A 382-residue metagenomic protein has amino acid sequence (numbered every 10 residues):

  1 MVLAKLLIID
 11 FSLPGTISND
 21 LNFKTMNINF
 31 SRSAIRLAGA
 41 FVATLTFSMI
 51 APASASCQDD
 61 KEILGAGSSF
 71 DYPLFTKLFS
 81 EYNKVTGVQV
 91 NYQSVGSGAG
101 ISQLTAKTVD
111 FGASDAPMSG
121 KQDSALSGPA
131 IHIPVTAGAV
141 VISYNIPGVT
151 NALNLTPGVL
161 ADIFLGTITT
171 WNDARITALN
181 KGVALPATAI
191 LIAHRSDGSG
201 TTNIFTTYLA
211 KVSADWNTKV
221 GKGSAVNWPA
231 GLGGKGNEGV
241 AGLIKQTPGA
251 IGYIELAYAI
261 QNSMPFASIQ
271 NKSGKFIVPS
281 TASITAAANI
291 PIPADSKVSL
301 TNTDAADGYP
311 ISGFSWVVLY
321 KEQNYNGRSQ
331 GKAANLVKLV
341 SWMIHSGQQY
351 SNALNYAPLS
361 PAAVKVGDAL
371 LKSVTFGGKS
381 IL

Functional and structural regions predicted by a protein language model:
M1-A34: N-terminal secretory signal peptides that target proteins for export/translocation
L7-I8, G15, K24, A43-L45 (+2 more regions): Intrinsically disordered/low-complexity terminal segments and short unstructured peptides
A38-M49: Bacterial N-terminal signal peptides
A55-L382: Flexible loop/hinge segments at secondary-structure junctions
